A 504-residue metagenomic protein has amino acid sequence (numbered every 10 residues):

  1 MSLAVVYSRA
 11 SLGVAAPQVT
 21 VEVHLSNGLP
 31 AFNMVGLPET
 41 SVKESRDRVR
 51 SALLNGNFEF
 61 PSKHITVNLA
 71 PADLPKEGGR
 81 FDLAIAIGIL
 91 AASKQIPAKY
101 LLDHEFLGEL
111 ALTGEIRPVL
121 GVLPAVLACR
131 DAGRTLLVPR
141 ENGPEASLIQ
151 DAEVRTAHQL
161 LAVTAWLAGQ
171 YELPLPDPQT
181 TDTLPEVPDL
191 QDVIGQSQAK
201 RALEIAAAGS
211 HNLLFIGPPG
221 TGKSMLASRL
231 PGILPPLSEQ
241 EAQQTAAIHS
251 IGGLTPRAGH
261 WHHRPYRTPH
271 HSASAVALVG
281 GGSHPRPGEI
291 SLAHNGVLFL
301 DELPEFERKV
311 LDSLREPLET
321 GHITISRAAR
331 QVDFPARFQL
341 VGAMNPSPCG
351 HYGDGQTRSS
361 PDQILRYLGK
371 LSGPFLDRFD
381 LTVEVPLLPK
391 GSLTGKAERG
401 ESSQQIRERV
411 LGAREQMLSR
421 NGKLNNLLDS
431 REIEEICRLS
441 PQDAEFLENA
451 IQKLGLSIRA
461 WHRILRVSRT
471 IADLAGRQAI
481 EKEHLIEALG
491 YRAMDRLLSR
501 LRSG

Functional and structural regions predicted by a protein language model:
M1-L214, P218-M225, S326, W461 (+1 more regions): Peripheral, non-AAA+ core regions of ATP-driven protein-machinery
V19-L25, L278, D380-V383: Short beta-strand elements
V35-R46, P61, N68-G78, H284-P285 (+1 more regions): Basic, amphipathic alpha-helical bundle interface domains used for macromolecular binding and assembly
A168-I205, G209, L237-I290: P-loop NTPase nucleotide-binding/switch module
L214-T255, T320: Walker A/P-loop
G217, G280, E302: The Walker A (P-loop) glycine that initiates the GxxxxGKT/S ATP-binding motif of P-loop NTPases
N295, D301-L303, S313: Walker B catalytic acidic pair
